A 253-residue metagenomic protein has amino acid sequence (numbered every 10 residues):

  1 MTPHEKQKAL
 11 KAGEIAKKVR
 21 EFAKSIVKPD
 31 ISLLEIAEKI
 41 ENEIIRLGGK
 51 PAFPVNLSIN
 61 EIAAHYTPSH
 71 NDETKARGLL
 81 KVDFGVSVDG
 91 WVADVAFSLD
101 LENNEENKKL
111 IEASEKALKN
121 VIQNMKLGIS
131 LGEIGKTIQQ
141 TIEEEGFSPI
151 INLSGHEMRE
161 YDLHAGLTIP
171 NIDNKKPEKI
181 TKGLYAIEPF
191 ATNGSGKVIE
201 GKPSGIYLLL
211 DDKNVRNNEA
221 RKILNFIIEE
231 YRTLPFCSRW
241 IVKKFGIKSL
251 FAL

Functional and structural regions predicted by a protein language model:
M1-L253: Active-site neighborhoods and metal-handling regions in enzymes and metal-associated proteins
